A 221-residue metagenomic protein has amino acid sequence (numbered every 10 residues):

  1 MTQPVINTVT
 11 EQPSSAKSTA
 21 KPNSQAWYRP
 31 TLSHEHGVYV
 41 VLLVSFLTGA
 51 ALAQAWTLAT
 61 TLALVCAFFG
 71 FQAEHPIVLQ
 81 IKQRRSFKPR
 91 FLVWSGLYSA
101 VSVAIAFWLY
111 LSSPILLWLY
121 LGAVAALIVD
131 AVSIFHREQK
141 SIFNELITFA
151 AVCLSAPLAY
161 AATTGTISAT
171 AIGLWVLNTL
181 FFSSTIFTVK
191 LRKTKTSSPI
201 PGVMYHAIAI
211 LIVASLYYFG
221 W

Functional and structural regions predicted by a protein language model:
T2-L116: N-terminal topogenic module of multi-pass integral membrane proteins
S24-V40, R84-V93, A131-A150, K193-H206: Interhelical loop and helix-boundary elements at the membrane-water interface of polytopic inner-membrane proteins
L43-S45, F91-V103, L146-Y160, G202-S215: Small-residue-rich segments of transmembrane alpha-helices in multi-pass membrane proteins, especially helix faces
L47-L62, A104-L119, L154-L174, S215-W221: Helix-coil boundary and interhelical linker segments in multi-pass alpha-helical membrane proteins
C66-P76, V124-S133, V152-L154, V176-F187: Alpha-helical transmembrane segments and their membrane-interface exit regions
V78-K82, Y110, I134, Y160-T163 (+1 more regions): Membrane-water interface at transmembrane helix exits
A100-W108, I115, Y120-A159: Intramembrane alpha-helical segments
G173, L177, S184-F219: A mid-sequence, solvent-exposed acidic-amphipathic segment
